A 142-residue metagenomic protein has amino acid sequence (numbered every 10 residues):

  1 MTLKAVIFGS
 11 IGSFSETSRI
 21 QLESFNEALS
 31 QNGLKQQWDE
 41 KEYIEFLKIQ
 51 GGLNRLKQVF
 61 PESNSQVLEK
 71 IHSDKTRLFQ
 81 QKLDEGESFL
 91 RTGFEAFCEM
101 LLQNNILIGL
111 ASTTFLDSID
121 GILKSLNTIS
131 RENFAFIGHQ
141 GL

Functional and structural regions predicted by a protein language model:
M1-L3, N105: A general structural motif
L3-T92: N-terminal helical cap/lid subdomain that shapes the substrate entry/recognition surface in HAD-like hydrolases
N32, V59, E95-G109, T113-L142: Substrate-recognition/cap helix-loop segment adjacent to the acidic, metal-dependent catalytic center of Asp-based
